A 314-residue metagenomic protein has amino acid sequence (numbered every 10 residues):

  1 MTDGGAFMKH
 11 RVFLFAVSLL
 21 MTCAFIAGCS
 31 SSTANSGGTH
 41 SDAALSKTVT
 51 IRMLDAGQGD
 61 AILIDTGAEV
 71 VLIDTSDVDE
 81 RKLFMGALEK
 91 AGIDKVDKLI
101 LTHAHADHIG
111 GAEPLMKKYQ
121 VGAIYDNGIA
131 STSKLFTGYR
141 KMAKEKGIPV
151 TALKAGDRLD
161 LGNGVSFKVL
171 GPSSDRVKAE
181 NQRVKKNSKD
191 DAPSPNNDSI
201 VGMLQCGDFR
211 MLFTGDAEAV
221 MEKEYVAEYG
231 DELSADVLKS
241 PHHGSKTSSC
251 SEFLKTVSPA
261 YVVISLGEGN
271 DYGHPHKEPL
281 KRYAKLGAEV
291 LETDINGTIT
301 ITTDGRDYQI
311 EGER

Functional and structural regions predicted by a protein language model:
T2-F15, F25-R314: Non-globular, low-confidence helical/coil segments that flank catalytic cores
M21: Short, positively charged
